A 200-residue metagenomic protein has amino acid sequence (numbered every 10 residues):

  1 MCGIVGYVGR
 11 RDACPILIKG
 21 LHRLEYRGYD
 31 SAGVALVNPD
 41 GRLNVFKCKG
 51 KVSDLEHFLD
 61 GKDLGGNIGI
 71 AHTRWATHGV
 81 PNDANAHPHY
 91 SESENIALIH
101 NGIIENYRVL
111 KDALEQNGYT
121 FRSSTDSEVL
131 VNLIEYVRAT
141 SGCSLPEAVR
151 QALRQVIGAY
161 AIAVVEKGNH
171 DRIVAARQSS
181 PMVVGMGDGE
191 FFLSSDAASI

Functional and structural regions predicted by a protein language model:
M1-I200: Conserved short alpha-helical segments that host acidic/polar catalytic motifs at enzyme active sites
